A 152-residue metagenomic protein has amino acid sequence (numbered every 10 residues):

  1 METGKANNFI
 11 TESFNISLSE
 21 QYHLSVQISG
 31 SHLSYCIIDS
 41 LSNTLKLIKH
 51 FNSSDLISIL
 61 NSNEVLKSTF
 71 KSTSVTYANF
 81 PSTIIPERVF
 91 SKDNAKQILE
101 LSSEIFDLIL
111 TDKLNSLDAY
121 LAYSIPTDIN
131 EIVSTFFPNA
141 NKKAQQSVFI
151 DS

Functional and structural regions predicted by a protein language model:
E2-L45, S152: Gly/Thr-rich phosphate-binding beta-strand-loop-beta motif of the actin/hexokinase/Hsp70
I38, I48, S53-S54, S58-S152: Active-site neighborhood for divalent-cation/phosphate handling
